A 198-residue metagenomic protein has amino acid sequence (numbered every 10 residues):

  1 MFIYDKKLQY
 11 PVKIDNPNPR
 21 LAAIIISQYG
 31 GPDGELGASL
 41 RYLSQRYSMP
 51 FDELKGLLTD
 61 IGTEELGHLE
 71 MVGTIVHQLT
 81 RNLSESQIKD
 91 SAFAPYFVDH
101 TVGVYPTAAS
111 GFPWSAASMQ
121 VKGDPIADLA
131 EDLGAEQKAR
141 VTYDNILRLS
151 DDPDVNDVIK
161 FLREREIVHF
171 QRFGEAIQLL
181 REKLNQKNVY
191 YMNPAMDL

Functional and structural regions predicted by a protein language model:
M1-L198: Non-heme di-metal
